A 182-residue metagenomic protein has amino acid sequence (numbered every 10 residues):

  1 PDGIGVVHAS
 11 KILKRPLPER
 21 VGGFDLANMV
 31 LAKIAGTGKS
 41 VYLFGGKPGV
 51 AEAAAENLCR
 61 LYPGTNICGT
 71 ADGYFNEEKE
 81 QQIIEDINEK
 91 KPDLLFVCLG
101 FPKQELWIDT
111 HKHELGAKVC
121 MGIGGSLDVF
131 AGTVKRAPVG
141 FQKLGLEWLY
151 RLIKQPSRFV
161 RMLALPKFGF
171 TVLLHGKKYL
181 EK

Functional and structural regions predicted by a protein language model:
P1-N57, L61, C68: Portal/gating segments that form or line small-molecule/metal binding sites
G5-I12, I34, R136-K182: A transmembrane-helix-recognition feature enriched in membrane-embedded lipid enzymes and envelope glyco-/phospholipid
L17-V21, G64-T70, L115-G124: Short hydrophobic/aromatic-enriched beta-strand-loop microsegments
A55, E105-E114: Short Gly/Thr/Asp-enriched flexible loops that form oxyanion-binding sites at enzyme active sites
N57, L61-G64, T70-K90: Active-site rim beta-loop-alpha module in soluble metabolic enzymes
D72-E78, K118-K154: Short, flexible loop segments at boundaries between secondary-structure elements
I87-F101, A117: Proline-aspartate-enriched helix->loop->beta-strand connector
L99-Q104, S126-L127: Short glycine-rich anion-binding loops that position phosphate/pyrophosphate groups of nucleotides and phosphorylated
